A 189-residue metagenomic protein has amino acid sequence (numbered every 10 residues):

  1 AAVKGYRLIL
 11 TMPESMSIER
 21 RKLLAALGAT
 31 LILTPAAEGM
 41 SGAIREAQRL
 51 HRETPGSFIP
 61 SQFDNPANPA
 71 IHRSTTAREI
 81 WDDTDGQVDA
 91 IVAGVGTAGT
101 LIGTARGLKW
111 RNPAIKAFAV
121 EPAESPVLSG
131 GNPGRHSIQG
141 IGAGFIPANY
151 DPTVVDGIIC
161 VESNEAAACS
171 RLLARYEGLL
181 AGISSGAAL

Functional and structural regions predicted by a protein language model:
A1-R52, L128-I146: Active-site-proximal loop->helix
A2-K4, I9, S17-R21, G94-A105 (+1 more regions): Short glycine/serine/threonine-rich phosphate/pyrophosphate-binding segments that cradle anionic phosphate groups
K4, T84, L108, N112: Active-site catalytic pocket residues across diverse enzymes, especially alpha/beta-hydrolases
T11, T34, I91-G94, V161: Structural motif
T11, T34, Q62, F118-V120: Generic beta-sheet signal
I44, Q48, G56, W110-I183: Active-site/ligand-binding loops adjacent to catalytic centers
T54-V95, T104-G107, P152, N164-L179: Active-site/ligand-binding-proximal alpha/beta "capping" segment
